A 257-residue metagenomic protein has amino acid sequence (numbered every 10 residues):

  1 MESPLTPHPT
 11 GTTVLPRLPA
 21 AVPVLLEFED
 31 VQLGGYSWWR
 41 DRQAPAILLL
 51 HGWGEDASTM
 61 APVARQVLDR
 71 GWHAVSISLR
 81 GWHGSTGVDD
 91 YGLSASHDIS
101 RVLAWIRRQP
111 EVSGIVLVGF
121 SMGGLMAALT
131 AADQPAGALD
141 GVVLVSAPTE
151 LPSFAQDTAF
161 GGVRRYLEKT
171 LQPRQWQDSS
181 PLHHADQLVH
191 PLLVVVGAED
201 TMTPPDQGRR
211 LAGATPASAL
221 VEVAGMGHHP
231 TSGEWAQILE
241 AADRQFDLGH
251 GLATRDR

Functional and structural regions predicted by a protein language model:
S3-R40: N-terminal cap/lid segment of alpha/beta-hydrolase-fold proteins
W53-R65: The serine-hydrolase catalytic nucleophile loop
L68-T86: Conserved alpha/beta-hydrolase
D90-Q109: Alpha/beta-hydrolase active-site loop
L129-R174: Hydrolase active-site cap/lid region
L188, V194-V196, D200: Short beta-strand/loop motif that positions the catalytic acidic residue of the alpha/beta-hydrolase fold
T201-Q207: Conserved alpha/beta-hydrolase "acid-adjacent" motif
M226-A236: Catalytic histidine-centered segment of alpha/beta-hydrolase-like enzymes
